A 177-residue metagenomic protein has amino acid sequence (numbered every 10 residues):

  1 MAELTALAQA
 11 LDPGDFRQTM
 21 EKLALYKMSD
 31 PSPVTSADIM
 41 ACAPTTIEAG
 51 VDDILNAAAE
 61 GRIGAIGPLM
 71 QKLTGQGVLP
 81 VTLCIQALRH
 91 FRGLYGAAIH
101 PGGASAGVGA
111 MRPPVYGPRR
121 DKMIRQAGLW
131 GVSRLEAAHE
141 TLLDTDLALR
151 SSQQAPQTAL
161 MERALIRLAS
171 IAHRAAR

Functional and structural regions predicted by a protein language model:
M1-D52, A57: Long, charge-dense, solvent-exposed interaction surfaces that engage phosphate-rich ligands
L25, D30, G50-A57, I63-R177: C-terminal alpha-helical interaction modules of replication/initiation AAA+ assemblies
